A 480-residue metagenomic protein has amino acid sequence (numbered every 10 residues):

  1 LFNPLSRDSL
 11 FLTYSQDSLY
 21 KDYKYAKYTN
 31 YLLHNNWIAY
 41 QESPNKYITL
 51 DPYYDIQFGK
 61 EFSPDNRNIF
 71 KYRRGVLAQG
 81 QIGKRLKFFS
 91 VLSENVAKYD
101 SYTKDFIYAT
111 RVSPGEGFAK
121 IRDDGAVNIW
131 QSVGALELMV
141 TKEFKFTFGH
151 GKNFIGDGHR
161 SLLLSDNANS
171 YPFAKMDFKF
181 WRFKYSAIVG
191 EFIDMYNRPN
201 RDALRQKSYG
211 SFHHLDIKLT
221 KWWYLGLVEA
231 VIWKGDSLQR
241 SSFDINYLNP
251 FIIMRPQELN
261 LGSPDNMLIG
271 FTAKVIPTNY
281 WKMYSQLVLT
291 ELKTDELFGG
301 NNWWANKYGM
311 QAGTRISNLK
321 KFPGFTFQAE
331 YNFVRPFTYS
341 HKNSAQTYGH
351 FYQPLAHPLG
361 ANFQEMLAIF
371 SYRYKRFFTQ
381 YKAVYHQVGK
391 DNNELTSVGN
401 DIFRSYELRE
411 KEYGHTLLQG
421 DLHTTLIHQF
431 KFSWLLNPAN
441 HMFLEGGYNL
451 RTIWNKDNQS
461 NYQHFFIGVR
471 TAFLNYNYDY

Functional and structural regions predicted by a protein language model:
L1-Y224, E229-S237, G299-Y308, R315-F333 (+3 more regions): Outer-membrane beta-barrel channel domains
I129, L219, W223-Y480: Exposed, low-structure sequence patches enriched in small/polar residues
